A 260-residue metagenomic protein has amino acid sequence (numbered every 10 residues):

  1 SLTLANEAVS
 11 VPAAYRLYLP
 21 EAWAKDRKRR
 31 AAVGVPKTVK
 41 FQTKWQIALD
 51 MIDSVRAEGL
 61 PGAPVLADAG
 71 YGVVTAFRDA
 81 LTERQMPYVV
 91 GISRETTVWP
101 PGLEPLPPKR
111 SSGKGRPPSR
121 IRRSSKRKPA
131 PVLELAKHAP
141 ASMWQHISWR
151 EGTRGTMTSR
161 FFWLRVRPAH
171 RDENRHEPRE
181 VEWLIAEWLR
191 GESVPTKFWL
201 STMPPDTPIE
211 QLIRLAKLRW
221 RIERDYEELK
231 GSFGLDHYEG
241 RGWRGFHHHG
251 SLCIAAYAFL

Functional and structural regions predicted by a protein language model:
S1-L2, P64-Y71, Y88, W199 (+2 more regions): Short, conserved catalytic/metal-binding motifs centered on acidic residues
A5-F41, V89-S93, V98-R221: An anionic, glycine-rich sequence signature occurring as long contiguous blocks
V39-A63: Short, basic/hydrophobic alpha-helical segments
A57, A76-P87: Short, surface-exposed basic-aromatic patches at helix termini and helix-loop junctions that form
A67-V74, R94-T96: Acidic, metal-coordinating catalytic cores used for nucleic-acid/nucleotide bond scission and strand-transfer chemistry
V73-D79, V98-L103: A short acidic (Asp/Glu
A76, S201, I209-A216, G231-H248: Short, solvent-exposed helix-loop connector elements
G250-L260: Short, hydrophobic/amphipathic alpha-helical patches that form generic packing surfaces within helical domains
